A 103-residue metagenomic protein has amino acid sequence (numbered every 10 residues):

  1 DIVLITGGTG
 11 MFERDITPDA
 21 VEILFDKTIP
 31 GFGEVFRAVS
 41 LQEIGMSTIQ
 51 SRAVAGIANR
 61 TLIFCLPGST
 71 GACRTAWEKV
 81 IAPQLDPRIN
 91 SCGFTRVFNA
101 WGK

Functional and structural regions predicted by a protein language model:
D1-K103: Non-catalytic beta/alpha edge segments that cap or flank active sites
